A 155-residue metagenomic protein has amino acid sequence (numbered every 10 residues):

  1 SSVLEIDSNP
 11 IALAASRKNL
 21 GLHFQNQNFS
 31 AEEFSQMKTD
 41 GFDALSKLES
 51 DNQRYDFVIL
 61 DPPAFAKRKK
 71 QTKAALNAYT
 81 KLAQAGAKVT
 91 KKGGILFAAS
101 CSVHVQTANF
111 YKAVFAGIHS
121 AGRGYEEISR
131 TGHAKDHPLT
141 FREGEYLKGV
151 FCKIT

Functional and structural regions predicted by a protein language model:
S2-D7: Conserved SAM-binding motif I beta-strand of class I
S8, L48-E49, K70-A74, F141: Short, solvent-exposed loop/turn segments at secondary-structure boundaries
I11-I59: S-adenosyl-L-methionine
A12-L13, A44-L45, A66-R68, H104-T107 (+1 more regions): Flexible loop/turn segments at secondary-structure boundaries
K38, Y55-A85: Mobile active-site "lid"/loop adjacent to the S-adenosyl-L-methionine
E49, T80-A87, F115: A structural alpha-helix within SAM-dependent methyltransferase catalytic domains
K81, I95-T155: C-terminal catalytic and target-recognition region of SAM-dependent MTase-like enzymes, primarily methyltransferases
T90-K92: Helix-to-beta-strand junctions that scaffold the AdoMet/dcAdoMet cofactor pocket in Class I SAM-dependent enzymes
